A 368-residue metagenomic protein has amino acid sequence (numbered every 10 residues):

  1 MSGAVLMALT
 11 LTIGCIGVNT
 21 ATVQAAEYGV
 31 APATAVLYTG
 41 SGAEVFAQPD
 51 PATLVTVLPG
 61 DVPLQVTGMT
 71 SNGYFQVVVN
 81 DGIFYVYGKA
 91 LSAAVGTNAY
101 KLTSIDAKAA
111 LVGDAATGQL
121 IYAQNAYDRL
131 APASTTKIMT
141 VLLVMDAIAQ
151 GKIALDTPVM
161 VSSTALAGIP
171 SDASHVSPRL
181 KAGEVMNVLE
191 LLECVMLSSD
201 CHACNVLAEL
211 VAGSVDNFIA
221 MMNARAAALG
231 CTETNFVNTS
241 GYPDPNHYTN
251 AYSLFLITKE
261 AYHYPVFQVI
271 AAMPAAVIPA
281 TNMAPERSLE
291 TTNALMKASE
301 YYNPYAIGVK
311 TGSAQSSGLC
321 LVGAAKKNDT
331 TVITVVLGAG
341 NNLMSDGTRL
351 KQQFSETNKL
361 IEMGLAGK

Functional and structural regions predicted by a protein language model:
M1-V5: Bacterial N-terminal signal peptides that target proteins for export
L11-T22: C-terminal segment of classical bacterial N-terminal signal peptides
Q24-P32, V78-Y100: Boundary regions of SH3-family modules and the immediately adjacent low-complexity/disordered segments in eukaryotic
A26-N72: Beta-loop motif signature
G42, D50, M69-S71, N80-G82 (+13 more regions): Solvent-exposed coil/turn segments that connect beta secondary-structure elements in extracytoplasmic/periplasmic
D61, F75-V79, T334: SH3/SH3-like beta-barrel fold
G96-Y252, Y262: Active-site-adjacent loops and short helices of periplasmic peptidoglycan-processing enzymes
T103-A109, G213-K368: Penicillin-recognizing serine hydrolase domain
